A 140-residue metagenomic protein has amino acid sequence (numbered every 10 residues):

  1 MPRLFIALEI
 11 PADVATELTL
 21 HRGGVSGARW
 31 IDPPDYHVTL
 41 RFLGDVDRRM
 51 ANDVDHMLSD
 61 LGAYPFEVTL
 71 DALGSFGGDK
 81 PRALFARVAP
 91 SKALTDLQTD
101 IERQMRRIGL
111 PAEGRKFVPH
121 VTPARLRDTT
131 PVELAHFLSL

Functional and structural regions predicted by a protein language model:
M1-L140: Histidine-dependent nucleotide/RNA phosphoesterase domain, centered on the 2H-phosphoesterase fold with its duplicated
